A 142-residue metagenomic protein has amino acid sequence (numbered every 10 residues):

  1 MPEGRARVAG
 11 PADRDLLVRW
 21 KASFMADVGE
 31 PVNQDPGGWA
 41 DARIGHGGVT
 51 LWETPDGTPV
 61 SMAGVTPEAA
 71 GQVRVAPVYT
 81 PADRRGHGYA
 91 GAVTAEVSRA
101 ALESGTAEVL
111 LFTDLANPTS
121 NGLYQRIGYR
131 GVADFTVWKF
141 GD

Functional and structural regions predicted by a protein language model:
M1-P31: Short amphipathic alpha-helix that is part of the acyltransferase structural core
A12, A70, P118-T119: Short alpha-helical
P31-V78: A conserved beta-strand-loop-helix scaffold within acyl/acetyltransferase catalytic domains
G71, A101-T113: Conserved GNAT acetyl-CoA-binding A-motif
A76-A82, G86-E103, N121-R126: Conserved acetyl-CoA-binding loop-helix of GNAT-fold acetyltransferases
E96, F135-W138: Interdomain hinge/linker segments and adjacent boundary elements that couple functional modules
L110-N121, W138-D142: Conserved beta-strand-loop-alpha-helix junction that forms the acyl-donor binding cleft
Q125-D134: Conserved acetyl-CoA-binding loop of GNAT-fold acetyltransferases
